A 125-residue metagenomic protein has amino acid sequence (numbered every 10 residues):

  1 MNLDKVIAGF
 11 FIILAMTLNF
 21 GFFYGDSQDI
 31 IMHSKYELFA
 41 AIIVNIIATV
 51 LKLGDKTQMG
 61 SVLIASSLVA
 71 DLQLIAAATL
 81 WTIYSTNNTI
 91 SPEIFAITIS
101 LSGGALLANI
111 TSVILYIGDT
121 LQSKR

Functional and structural regions predicted by a protein language model:
M1-A40: N-terminal signal-anchor transmembrane alpha-helix
N2-V6, L53-V62: Membrane-helix interface "capping/anchor" motifs
A8-G9, Y36, G60-L68: Cytoplasmic-side transmembrane-helix entry/capping segments in multi-pass membrane proteins
I42-T57: Canonical alpha-helical transmembrane segments
A48, I64-T82: Hydrophobic alpha-helical membrane segments
P92-L106: Individual transmembrane alpha-helices with interfacial aromatic-anchor signatures
G104-R125: Membrane-water interface at the C-terminal end of transmembrane alpha helices
